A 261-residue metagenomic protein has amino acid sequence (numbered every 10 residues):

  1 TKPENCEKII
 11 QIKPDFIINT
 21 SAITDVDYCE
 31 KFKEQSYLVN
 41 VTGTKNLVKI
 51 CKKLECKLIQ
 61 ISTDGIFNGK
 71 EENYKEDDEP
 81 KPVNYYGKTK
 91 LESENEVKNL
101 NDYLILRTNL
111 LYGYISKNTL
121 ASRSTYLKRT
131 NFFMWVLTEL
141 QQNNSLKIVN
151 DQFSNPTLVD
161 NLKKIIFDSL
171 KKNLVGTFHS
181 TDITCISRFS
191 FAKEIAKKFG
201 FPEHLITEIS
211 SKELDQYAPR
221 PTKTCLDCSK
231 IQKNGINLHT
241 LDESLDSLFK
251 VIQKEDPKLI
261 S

Functional and structural regions predicted by a protein language model:
T1, K31, Q35-N46, P80 (+2 more regions): Glycine-rich NAD(P)-binding loop of the Rossmann-fold in SDR/ketoreductase-type enzymes
T1-V39, I50-K52: NAD(P)H-binding glycine-rich loop region in Rossmannoid oxidoreductase-like domains and their noncatalytic homologs
I17-S21, L58-D64, N68, L106-T108: SDR active-site strand-loop-helix element
K45-K81: Conserved Rossmann-fold NAD(P)-dependent oxidoreductase catalytic core, especially the SDR/UDP-sugar
Q60-N73, Y85-K88, L111-I115, R129: Conserved catalytic-site region of short-chain dehydrogenase/reductase
K98-F153, N161, F167: NAD(P)-dependent short-chain dehydrogenase/reductase
V149, I165, K172-Y217, K223 (+1 more regions): Mid/C-terminal beta-alpha module of Rossmann-like enzyme folds, strongest in SDR-family dehydrogenases/epimerases
T222-S261: C-terminal amphipathic/interface module of NAD(P)-dependent oxidoreductases and related NAD-binding regulators
